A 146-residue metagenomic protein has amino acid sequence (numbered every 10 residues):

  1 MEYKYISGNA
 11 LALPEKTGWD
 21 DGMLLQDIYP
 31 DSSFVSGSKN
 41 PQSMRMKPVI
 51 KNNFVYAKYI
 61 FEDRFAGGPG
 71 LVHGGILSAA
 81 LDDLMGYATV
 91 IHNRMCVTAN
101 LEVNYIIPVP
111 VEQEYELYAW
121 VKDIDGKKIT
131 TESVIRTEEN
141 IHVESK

Functional and structural regions predicted by a protein language model:
M1, D83-E116: Hydrophobic beta-strand-centered segment that forms part of the acyl-chain substrate-binding groove
M1-K58, E62-D63: Non-catalytic linker/capping segments at the edges of enzyme domains
M1-L25, V109-V111, K122-K146: HotDog/MaoC-like acyl-thioester-processing domains
M23, S38, K47-V49, R64 (+4 more regions): Generic marker of residues within folded, mature protein domains
M44, V55, V97-A99, Y115 (+2 more regions): Hydrophobic core residues within well-ordered beta-strands of beta-rich domains
V49, K58-I60, E102-N104, Y118-W120 (+1 more regions): Residue-level recognition of well-ordered beta-strand positions that form the cores of beta-sheet-rich folds across
V49-F54, L71-C96: Active-site helix/loop of acyl-thioester processing domains in fatty-acid/polyketide metabolism, spanning hotdog-fold
F61-G75: Short histidine-centered catalytic/ligand-binding loop motif
